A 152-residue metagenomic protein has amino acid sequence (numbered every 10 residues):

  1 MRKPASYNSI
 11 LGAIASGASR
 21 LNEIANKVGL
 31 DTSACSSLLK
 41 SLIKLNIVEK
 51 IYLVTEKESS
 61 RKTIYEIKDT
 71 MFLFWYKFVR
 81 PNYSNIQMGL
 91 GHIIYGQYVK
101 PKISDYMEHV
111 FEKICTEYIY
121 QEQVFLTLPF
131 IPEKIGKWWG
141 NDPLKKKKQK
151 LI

Functional and structural regions predicted by a protein language model:
M1-F74: Interdomain hinge/linker elements that couple catalytic modules in large macromolecular machines
K62-I152: A cross-kingdom feature that marks ATP-driven nucleic-acid transaction machinery
